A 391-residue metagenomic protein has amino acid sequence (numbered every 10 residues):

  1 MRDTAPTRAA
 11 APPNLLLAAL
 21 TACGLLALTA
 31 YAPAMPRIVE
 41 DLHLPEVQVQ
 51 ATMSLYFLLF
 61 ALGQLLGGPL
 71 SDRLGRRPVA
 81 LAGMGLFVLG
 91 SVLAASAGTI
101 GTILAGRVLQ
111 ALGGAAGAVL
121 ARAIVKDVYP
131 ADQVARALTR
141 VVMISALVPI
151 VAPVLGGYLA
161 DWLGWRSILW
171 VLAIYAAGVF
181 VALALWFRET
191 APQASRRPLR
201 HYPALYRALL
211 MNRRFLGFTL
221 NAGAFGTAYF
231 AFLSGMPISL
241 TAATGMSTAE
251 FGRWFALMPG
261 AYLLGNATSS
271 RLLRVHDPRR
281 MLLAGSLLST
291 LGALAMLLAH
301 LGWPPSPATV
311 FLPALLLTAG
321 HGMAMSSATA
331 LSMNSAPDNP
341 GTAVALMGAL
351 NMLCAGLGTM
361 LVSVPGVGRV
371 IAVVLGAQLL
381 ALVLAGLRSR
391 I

Functional and structural regions predicted by a protein language model:
D3-T7, R188-T219: Juxtamembrane intracellular "pre-TM" segments in multi-pass secondary transporters
D41-H43, G75, S96-T102, G113 (+2 more regions): Helix-breaking motifs and short loop linkers at transmembrane-helix boundaries and internal kinks in secondary membrane
A61-G101: Conserved MFS/SLC helix-loop-helix module at the cytosolic interface between two early adjacent transmembrane helices
Q64-G75, G265-R279: Helix-to-loop junctions at the C-terminal end of transmembrane segments in multipass secondary transporters
L86-L93, G101-L109, A308-L316: Paired small-residue
I100, G106-L147: Cytoplasmic helix-loop-helix junction between adjacent transmembrane helices in 12-TM secondary transporters
T102, A131-D132, R136-L185: Helix-loop-helix hairpin linking two adjacent transmembrane segments in secondary transporters
T329-V367, V374: A late C-terminal transmembrane helix in Major Facilitator Superfamily
